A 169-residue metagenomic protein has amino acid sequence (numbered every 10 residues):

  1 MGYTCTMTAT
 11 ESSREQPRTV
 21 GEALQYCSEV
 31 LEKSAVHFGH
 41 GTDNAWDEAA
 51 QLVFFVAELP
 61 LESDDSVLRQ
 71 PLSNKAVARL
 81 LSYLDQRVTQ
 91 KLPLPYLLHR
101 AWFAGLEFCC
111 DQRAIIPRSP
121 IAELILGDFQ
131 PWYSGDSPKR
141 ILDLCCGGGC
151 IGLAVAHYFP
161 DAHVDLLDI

Functional and structural regions predicted by a protein language model:
T8-A104: N-terminal auxiliary segments of SAM/dcSAM-dependent transferases
L68, A78-I169: SAM-dependent Rossmann-like transferase core, predominantly class I methyltransferases with a strong bias toward
